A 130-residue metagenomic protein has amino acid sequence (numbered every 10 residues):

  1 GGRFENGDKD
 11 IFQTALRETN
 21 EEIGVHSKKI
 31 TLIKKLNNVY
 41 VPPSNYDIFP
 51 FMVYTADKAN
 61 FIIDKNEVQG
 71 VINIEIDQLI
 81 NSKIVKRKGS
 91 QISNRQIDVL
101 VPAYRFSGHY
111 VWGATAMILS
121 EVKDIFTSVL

Functional and structural regions predicted by a protein language model:
R3-V111, S120-L130: Unchanged
T115: NAD(P)-dependent dehydrogenases' Rossmann-like dinucleotide-binding region
